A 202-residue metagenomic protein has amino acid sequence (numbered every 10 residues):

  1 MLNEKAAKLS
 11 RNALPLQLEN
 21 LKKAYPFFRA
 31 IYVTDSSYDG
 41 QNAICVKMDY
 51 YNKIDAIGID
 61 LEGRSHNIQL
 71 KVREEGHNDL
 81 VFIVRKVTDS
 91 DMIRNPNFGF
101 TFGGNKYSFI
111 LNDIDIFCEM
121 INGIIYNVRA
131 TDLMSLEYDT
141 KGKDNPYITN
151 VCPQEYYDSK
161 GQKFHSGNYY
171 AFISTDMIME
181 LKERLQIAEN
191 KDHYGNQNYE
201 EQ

Functional and structural regions predicted by a protein language model:
M1-I44: Acidic-basic catalytic patches of nuclease active cores, encompassing PD-(D/E)XK and other metal-cofactor nuclease
E4-K8, S65, L70-A130: Catalytic cores of nucleic-acid endonucleases
S36, L61, K71-R73: An acidic- and aromatic-residue-enriched active-site/binding cleft used to recognize and process polar
Q41-C45, G103-K106: Short, P/G- and charge-enriched loop/turn segments at secondary-structure junctions
K47-Y51, I110-L111: A short catalytic or substrate-binding loop motif that flags glycine-/basic-rich loops and adjacent residues that bind
I54: Change "...and in nucleic-acid phosphodiester-cleaving endonucleases..." to "...and in nucleic-acid processing enzymes
I57-N67: Active-site beta-strand-loop-beta-strand hairpin of nuclease catalytic cores that positions key catalytic residues
L111, N122-Q202: Non-catalytic C-terminal interaction segments of nucleic acid-processing enzymes
